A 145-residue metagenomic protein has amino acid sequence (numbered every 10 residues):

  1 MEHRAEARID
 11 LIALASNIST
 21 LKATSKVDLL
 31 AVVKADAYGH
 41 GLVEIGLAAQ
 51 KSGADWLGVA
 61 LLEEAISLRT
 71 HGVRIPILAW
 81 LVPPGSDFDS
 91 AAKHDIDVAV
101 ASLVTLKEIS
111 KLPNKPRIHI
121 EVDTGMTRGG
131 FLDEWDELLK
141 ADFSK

Functional and structural regions predicted by a protein language model:
M1-H3: Gly-rich Lys/Arg/Thr-decorated short loops/hinges at beta-loop-alpha junctions or inter-strand turns that position
A5-I9, A13-A15, V27-K145: Active-site-proximal beta-alpha core segment in soluble small-molecule metabolic enzymes
I18-K26: Glycine-rich phosphate/diphosphate-binding loops that line cofactor/substrate pockets in enzymes
